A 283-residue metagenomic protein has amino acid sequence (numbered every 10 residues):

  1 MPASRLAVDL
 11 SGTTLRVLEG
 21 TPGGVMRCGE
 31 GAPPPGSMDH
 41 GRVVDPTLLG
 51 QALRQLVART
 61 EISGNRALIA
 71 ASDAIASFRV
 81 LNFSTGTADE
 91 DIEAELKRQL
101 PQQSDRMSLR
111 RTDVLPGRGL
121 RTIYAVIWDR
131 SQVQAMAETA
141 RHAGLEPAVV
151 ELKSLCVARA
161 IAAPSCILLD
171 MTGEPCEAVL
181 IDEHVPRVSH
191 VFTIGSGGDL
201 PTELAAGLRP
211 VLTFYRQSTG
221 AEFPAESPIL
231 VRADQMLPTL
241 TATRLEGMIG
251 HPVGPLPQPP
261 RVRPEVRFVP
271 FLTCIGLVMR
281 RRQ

Functional and structural regions predicted by a protein language model:
M1-Q283: Hydrophobic/aromatic-enriched cytosolic interaction surfaces used to assemble or bind macromolecules
